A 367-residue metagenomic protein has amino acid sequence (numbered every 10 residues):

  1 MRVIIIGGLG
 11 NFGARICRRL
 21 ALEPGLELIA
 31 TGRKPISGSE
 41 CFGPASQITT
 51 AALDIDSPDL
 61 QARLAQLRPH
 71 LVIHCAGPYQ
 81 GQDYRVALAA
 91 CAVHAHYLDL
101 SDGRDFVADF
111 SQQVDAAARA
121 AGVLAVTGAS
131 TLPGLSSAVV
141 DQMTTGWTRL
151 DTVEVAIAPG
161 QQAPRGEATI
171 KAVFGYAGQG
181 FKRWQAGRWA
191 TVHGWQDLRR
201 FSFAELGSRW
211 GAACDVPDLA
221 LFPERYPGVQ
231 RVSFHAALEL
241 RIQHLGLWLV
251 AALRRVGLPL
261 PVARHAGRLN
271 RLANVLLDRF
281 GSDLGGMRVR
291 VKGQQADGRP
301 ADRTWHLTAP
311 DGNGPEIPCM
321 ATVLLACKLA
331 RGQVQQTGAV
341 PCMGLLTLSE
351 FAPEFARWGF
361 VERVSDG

Functional and structural regions predicted by a protein language model:
V3-L22: N-terminal Rossmann NAD(P)H-binding glycine-rich loop of SDR-like oxidoreductase domains
I6, N11, T145-K292, R299: Active-site-lining helix/loop region of Rossmann-like oxidoreductase modules
C17, V86-A87, T322: Generic hydrophobic/aromatic pocket-lining and core-packing "Φ" positions
E27-I29: Short beta-strand element of Class I
T31-P35, D54: N-terminal Rossmann-fold cofactor-binding loop
E40-D109: NAD(P)H-binding glycine-rich loop region in Rossmannoid oxidoreductase-like domains and their noncatalytic homologs
Y79-G180, L221: Glycine-/Pro-rich loop/turn segments that contact NAD(P) or position catalytic residues in Rossmann-like domains
L277-G367: C-terminal helical cap and adjacent loop that interface with cofactors, partners, or active-site loops
